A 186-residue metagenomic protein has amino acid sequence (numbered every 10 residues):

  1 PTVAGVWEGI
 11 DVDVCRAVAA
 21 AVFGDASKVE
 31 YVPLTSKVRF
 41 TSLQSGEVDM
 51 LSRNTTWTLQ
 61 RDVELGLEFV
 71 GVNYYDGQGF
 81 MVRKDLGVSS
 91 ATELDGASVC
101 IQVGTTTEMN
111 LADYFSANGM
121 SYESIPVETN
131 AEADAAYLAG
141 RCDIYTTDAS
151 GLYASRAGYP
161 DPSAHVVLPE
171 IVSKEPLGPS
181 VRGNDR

Functional and structural regions predicted by a protein language model:
P1, L51, M81, S98-C100 (+2 more regions): Short, well-ordered beta-strand segments
P1-D11: Extracytoplasmic "Venus flytrap"
T2-A4, R16-S27, F69, T107-E128 (+1 more regions): Ligand-binding cleft/hinge of the Venus flytrap
V6-E8, V29-V32, G96-C100, E123: Short, well-ordered beta-strand elements
V12, R16, A20, G24 (+2 more regions): Acidic, polar ligand-binding/catalytic clefts
V12-V22, K84-V88, T92-S98, V103-T106 (+2 more regions): Extended ligand-binding regions for polar small-molecule ligands
V38, S52-E64, N110-A117, L138-S173: A ligand-binding cleft/hinge motif common to bilobed small-molecule-binding domains
V38-R39, S90, T129-A133, R141: Short acidic active-site motifs
